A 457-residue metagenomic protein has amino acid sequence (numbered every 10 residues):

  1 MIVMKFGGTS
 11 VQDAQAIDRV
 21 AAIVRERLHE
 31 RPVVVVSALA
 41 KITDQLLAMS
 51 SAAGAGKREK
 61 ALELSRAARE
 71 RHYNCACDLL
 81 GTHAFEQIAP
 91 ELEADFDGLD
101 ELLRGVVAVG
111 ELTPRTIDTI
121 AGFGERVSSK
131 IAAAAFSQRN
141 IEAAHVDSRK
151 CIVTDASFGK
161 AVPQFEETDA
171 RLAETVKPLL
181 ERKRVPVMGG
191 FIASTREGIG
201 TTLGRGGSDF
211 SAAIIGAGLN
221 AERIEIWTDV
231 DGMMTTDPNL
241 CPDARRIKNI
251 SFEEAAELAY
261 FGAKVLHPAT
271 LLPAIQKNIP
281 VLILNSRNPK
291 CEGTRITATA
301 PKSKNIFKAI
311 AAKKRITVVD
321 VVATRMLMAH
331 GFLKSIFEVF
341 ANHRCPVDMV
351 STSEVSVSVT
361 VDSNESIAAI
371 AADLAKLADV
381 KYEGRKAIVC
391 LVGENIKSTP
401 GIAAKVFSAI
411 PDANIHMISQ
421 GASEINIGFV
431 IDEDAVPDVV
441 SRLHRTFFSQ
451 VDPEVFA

Functional and structural regions predicted by a protein language model:
M1-L266, L271, V430-D432, V451 (+1 more regions): Nucleotide/pyrophosphate-binding catalytic subdomain
L39-A40, K150, V230-G232, V281 (+4 more regions): Glycine-rich beta-alpha junction loops
R223-W227, V281-I283, D348: Short hydrophobic alpha-helical runs that function as membrane-insertion/retention elements
S251-T297, K302-V322: A conserved active-site cap/scaffold subdomain adjacent to cofactor or substrate pockets
K290-A457: A conserved regulatory-domain signal marking ACT and ACT-like small-molecule sensing domains and adjacent regulatory
